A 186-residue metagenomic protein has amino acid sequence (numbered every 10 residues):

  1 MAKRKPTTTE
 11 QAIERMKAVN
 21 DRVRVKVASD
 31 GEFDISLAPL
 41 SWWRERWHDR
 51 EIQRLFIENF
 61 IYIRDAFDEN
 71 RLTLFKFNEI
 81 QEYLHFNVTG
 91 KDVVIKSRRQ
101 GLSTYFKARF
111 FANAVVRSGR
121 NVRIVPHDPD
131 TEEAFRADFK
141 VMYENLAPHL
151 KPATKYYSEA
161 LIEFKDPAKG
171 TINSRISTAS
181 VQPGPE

Functional and structural regions predicted by a protein language model:
A2-E186: Phosphate/NTP-binding elements of NTP-utilizing enzymes
